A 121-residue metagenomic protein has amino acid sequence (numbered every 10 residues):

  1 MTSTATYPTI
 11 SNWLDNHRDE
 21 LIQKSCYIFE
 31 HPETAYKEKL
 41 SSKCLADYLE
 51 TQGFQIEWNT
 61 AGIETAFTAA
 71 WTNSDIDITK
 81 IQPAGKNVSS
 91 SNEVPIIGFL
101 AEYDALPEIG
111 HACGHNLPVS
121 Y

Functional and structural regions predicted by a protein language model:
T2-S120: Acidic/His- and Gly-rich active-site-bordering loop/insert found across diverse amide/peptide-bond hydrolases
